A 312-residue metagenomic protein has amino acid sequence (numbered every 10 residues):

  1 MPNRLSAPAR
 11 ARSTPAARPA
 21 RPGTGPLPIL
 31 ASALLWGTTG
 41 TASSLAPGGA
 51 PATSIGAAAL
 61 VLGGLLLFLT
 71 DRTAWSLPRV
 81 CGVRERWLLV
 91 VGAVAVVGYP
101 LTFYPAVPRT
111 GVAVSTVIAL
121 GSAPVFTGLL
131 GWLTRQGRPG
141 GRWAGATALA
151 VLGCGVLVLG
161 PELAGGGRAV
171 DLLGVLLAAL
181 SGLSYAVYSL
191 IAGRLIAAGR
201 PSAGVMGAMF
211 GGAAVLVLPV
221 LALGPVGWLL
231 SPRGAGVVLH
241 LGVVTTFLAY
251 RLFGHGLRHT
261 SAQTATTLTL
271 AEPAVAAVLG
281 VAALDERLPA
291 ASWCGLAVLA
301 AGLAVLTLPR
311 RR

Functional and structural regions predicted by a protein language model:
M1-L34, G63-V91, Y104, R138-G145 (+5 more regions): Membrane-interface interhelical linkers
P2-R10, P47-G98, P124-L130, L183-I191 (+3 more regions): Transmembrane alpha-helices of multi-pass small-molecule transport proteins
L27, A31, A58-L62, V94 (+10 more regions): Hydrophobic residues within alpha-helical transmembrane segments of multi-pass solute transporters/permease subunits
A31-T38, A42, T70, V90-R109 (+8 more regions): Hydrophobic alpha-helical transmembrane segments of multi-pass membrane transport proteins, especially secondary
A46, I55, A106, L133-R135 (+5 more regions): Hydrophobic/aromatic residues within transmembrane alpha-helices of multi-pass small-molecule transporters
G49-P51, T110-G111, G137-P139, G199-R200 (+2 more regions): Membrane-helix interface residues
S54-L65, Y104-R138, S181, Q263-V281: Specific alpha-helical transmembrane segments that line the substrate/conduction pathway and gating interfaces
L67, P139-P161, F210, L270 (+2 more regions): Hydrophobic transmembrane alpha-helices of multi-pass small-molecule transport proteins
